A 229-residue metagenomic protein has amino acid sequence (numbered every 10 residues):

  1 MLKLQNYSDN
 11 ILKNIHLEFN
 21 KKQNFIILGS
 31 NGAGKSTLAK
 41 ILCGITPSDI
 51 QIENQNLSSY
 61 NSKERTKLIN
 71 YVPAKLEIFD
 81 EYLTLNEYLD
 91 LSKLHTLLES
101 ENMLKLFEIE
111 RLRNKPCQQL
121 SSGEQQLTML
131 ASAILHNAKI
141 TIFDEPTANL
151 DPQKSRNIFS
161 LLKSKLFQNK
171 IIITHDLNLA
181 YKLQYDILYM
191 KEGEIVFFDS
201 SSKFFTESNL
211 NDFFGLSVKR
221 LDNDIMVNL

Functional and structural regions predicted by a protein language model:
C43: Helix-to-loop junction immediately C-terminal to a conserved catalytic motif
Q51-E64: ABC ATPase NBD Q-loop/coupling interface
L98-R113, I134: Conserved ABC ATPase "signature" region
P116-L120: Conserved ABC ATPase signature
T141-E145: Catalytic Walker B motif of ABC-type/P-loop ATPase nucleotide-binding domains
T174-H175: H-loop/switch region of ABC-family ATPase nucleotide-binding domains
I187-S200: H-loop (His-switch) and adjacent beta-strand-loop-beta switch element of ABC-type ATPase nucleotide-binding domains
K203, S208-L229: ABC ATPase nucleotide-binding domains
